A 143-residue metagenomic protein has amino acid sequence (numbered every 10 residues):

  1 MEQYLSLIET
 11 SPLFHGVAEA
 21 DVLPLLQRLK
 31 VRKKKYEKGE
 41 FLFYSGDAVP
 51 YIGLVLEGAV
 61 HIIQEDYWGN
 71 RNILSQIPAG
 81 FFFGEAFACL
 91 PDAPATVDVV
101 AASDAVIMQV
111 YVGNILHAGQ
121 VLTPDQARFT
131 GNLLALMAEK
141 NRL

Functional and structural regions predicted by a protein language model:
M1-K38, F87-C89: Cyclic nucleotide-binding regulatory module and flanking cytosolic helices
R28-L29, D47-V49: Short, small/polar residue-rich loop motifs at catalytic or cofactor-binding pockets
L29, I73-A138: Cyclic-nucleotide recognition modules
G39, P50-I63, W68, A79-G80: Glycine- and acidic-residue-biased ligand/ion/polar-headgroup-sensing regions
F41-D47: Short phosphate-coordinating micro-motif centered on Lys-Gly-acidic
Y44, I62-I63, E85: A generic structural signal for residues embedded in beta-strands
